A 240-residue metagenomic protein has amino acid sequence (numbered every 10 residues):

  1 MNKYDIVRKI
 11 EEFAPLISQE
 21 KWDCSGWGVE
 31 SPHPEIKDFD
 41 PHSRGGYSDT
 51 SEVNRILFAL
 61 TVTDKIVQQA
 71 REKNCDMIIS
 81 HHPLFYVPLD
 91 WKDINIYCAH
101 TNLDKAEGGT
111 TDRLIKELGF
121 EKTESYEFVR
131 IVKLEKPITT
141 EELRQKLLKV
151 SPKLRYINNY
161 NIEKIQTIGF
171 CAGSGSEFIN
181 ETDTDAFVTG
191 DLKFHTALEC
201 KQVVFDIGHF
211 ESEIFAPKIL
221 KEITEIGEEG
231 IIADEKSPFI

Functional and structural regions predicted by a protein language model:
M1-I240: Active-site catalytic microenvironments in core metabolic enzymes, especially phosphate/sugar-handling
